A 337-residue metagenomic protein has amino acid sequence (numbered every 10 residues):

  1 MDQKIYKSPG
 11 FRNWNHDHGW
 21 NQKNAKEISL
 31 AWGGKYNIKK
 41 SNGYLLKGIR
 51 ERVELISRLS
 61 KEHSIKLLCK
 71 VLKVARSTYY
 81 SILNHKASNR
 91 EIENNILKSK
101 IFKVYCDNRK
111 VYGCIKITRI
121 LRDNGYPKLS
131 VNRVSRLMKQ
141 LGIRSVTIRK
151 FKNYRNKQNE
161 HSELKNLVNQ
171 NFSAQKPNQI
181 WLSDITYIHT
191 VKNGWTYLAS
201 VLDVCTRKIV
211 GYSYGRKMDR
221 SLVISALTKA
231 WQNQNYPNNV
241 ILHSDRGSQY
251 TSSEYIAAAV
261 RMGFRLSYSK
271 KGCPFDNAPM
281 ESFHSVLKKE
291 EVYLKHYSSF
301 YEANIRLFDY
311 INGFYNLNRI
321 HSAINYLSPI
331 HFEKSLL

Functional and structural regions predicted by a protein language model:
M1, K35, L68-C69, Y79 (+17 more regions): Mobile genetic element proteins and their domesticated derivatives, centered on retroelements and DNA transposons
M1-L67, V71-K73, S77, E91-I92 (+4 more regions): Residue-centric detector for conserved, function-critical "anchor" positions in compact interaction modules
G10-H16, I49-V53, C69, R76-K176 (+2 more regions): Basic, flexible linker segments flanking DNA-binding modules in nucleic acid-interacting mobile-element proteins
A87, V260-F264, V286-L337: C-terminal domain-tail junction helix/linker
R90, Y126, F172-A174, T190-V191 (+3 more regions): Conserved, non-catalytic sequence blocks in retroelement Pol enzymes and Pol-derived host proteins
I92, R155-K157, S244-R246, S252-I256 (+3 more regions): RNase H-like two-metal-ion nuclease catalytic core shared by retroviral integrases and related mobile-element nucleases
Q170, A174-V210, R216: An active-site-proximal beta-strand-loop segment
Y212-N235, T251: Active-site beta-loop-alpha junctions of metal-dependent nucleic acid enzymes, especially the RNase H-like/DDE
